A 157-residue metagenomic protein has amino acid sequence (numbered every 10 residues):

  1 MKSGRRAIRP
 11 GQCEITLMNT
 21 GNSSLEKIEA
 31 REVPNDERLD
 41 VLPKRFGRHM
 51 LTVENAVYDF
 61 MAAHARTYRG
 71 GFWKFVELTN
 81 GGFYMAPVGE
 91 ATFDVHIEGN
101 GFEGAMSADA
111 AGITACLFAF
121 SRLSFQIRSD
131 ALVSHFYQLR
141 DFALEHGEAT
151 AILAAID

Functional and structural regions predicted by a protein language model:
K2, R6-L17: Short, Lys/Arg-enriched N-terminal segments with co-localized hydrophobic residues within the first ~10-30 amino acids
N19-L51, V57-Y58: Acidic, serine/threonine- and proline-rich intrinsically disordered low-complexity regions
T20-E29, N35-D36, S124-D157: Low-complexity intrinsically disordered segments
E32, A62-A65, G99-M106: Short, charged/polar micro-motifs that form catalytic or ligand-binding hotspots
R48-T92: Amphipathic, interaction-prone secondary-structure segments
F60-M61, G71, D109, I113-C116 (+1 more regions): Amphipathic alpha-helical interface surfaces
A91-V95, S134: Amphipathic alpha-helical scaffolding segments
I97-D130: Compact, glycine/acidic-enriched structural inserts
